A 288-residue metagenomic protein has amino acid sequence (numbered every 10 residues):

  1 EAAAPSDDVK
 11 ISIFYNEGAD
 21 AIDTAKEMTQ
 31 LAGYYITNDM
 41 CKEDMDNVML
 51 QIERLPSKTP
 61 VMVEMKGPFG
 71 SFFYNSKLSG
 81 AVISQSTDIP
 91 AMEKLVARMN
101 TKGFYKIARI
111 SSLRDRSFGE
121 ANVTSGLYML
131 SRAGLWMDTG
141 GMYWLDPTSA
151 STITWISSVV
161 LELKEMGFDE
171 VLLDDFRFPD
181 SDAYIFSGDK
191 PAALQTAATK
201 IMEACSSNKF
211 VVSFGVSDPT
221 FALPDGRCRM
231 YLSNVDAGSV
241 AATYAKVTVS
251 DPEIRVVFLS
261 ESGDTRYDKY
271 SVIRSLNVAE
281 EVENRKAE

Functional and structural regions predicted by a protein language model:
A2-V48, I52, V212-V216, Y231 (+1 more regions): Boundary/entry segment of secreted carbohydrate-active catalytic domains
P5-G18, F69-S111, S181-K209: Aromatic-lined substrate-binding rim segments of carbohydrate-active enzymes
I22-C41, L113-L161: Active-site-adjacent "subsite" loops/lids of carbohydrate-active enzymes
Y35, Y105-D115, L172-L173, P191-N234 (+1 more regions): Aromatic-lined carbohydrate-recognition surfaces of secreted/lumenal glycan-active proteins
D44-F72, E162-D174, R227-Y231: Catalytic domains of carbohydrate-active enzymes, especially glycoside hydrolases
P60-M65, T87-W136: Glycine-rich, aromatic-flanked loop segments that form ligand/cofactor-binding clefts across common enzyme folds
M137-A222: Polysaccharide-binding and catalytic clefts of secreted carbohydrate-active enzymes
R227-E288: Substrate-binding cleft of secreted/luminal carbohydrate-active enzymes
